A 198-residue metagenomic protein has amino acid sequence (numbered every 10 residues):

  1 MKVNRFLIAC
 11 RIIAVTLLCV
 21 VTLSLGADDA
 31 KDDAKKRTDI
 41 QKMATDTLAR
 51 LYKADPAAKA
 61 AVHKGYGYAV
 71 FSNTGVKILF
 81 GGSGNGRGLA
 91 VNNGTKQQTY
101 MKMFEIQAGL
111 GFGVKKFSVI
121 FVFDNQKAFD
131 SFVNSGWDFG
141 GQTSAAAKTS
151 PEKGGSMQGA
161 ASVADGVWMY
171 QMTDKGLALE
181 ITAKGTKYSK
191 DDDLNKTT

Functional and structural regions predicted by a protein language model:
M1-I8: N-terminal secretory signal peptides that target proteins for export/translocation
R11-T22: Bacterial N-terminal signal peptides
L23-A27: Sec/Tat signal peptide C-region and signal peptidase I cleavage site
D28-T198: Small-residue-enriched, tightly packed secondary-structure blocks
